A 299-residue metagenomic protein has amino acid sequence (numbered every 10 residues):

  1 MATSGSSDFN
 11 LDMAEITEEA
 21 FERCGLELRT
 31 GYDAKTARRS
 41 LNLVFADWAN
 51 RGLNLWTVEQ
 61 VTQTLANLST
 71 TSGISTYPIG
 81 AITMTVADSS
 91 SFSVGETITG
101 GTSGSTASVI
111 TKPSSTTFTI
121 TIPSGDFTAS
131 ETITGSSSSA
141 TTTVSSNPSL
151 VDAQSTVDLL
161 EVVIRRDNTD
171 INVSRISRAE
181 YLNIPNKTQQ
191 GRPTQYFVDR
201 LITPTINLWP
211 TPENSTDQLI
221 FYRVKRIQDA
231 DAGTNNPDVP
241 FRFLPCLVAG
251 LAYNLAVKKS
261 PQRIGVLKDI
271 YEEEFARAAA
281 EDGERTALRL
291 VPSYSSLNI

Functional and structural regions predicted by a protein language model:
M1-G80, T143-I299: Glycine-enriched, solvent-exposed interface loops adjoining structured elements
G52-P148: Autoprocessing Asn-cyclization modules and mimics
